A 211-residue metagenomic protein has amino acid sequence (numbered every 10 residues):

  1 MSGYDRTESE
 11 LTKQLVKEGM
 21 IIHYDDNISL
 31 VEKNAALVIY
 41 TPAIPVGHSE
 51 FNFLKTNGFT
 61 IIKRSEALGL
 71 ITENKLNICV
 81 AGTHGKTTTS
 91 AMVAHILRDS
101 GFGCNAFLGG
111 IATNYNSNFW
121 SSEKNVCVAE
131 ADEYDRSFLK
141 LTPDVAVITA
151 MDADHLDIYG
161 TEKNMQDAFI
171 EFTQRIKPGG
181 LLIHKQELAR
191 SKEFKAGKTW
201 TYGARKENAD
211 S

Functional and structural regions predicted by a protein language model:
S2, I21-D25, I62, W200: General small-molecule cofactor/ligand-binding pocket signal
S2-Q14, C104: NAD(P)-binding Rossmann-fold cofactor-contacting core
V16-K33: Glycine-rich, highly charged phosphate/nucleotide-binding loops
S29-A35, P42-Q186, R190-K198: Phosphate-binding loop of NTP-binding sites
S100, A204-S211: Short, intrinsically disordered, charge-balanced linker/junction segments flanking boundaries in proteins
